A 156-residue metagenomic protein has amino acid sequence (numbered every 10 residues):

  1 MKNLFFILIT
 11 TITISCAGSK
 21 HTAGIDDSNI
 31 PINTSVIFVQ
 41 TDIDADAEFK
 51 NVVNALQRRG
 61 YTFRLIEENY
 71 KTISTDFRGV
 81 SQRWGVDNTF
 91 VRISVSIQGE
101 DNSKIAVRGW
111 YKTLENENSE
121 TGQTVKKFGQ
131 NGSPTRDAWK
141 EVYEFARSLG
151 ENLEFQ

Functional and structural regions predicted by a protein language model:
M1-F5: Positively charged n-region of N-terminal signal peptides that target proteins for export
I12-S15: C-terminal motif of bacterial Sec signal peptides marking the signal peptidase cleavage site
A17-Q156: Ser/Thr-rich, low-complexity intrinsically disordered terminal regions
